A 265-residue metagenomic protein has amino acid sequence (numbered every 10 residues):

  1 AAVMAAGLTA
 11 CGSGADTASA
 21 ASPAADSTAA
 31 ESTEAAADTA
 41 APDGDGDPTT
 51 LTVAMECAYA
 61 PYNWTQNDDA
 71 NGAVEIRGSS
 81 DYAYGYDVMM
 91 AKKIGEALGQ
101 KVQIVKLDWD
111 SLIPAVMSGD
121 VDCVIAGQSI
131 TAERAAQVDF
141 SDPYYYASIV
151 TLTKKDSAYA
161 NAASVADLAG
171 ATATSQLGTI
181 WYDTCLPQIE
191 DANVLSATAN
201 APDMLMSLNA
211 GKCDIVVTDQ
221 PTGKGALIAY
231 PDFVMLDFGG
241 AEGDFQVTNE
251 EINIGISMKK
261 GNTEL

Functional and structural regions predicted by a protein language model:
L8-A25: Bacterial lipoprotein signal-peptidase II cleavage site
G44-Q128: Extracytoplasmic small-molecule ligand-binding "clamshell" domains of the periplasmic binding protein/Venus flytrap
T52-A54, A73-S80, S164-T179, A192-V194: Short loop->beta-strand "edge-of-pocket" segments that line small-molecule binding or catalytic clefts across diverse
Y86-V88, Q103-A115, A160, L195-A210 (+2 more regions): Short helix-initiation/N-cap motifs at beta->coil->alpha
V88-A97, K155-S157, G170-T172, T179 (+1 more regions): Extended ligand-binding regions for polar small-molecule ligands
E96, K101-D167, E242-N249: Acidic, polar ligand-binding/catalytic clefts
S111, G127-Q137, D183-Q188, D214-E250: A ligand-binding cleft/hinge motif common to bilobed small-molecule-binding domains
Y146-T153, A229-L265: Periplasmic-binding protein-like
